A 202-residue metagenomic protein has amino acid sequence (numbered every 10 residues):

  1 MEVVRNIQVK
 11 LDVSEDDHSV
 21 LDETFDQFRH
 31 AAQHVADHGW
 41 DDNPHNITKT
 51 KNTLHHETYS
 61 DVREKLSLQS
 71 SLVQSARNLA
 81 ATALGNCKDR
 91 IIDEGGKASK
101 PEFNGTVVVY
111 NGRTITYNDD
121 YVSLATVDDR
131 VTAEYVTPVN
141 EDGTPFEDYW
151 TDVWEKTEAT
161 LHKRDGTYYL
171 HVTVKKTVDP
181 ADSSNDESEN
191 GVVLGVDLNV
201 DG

Functional and structural regions predicted by a protein language model:
M1-G202: Nucleic-acid substrate recognition interfaces
